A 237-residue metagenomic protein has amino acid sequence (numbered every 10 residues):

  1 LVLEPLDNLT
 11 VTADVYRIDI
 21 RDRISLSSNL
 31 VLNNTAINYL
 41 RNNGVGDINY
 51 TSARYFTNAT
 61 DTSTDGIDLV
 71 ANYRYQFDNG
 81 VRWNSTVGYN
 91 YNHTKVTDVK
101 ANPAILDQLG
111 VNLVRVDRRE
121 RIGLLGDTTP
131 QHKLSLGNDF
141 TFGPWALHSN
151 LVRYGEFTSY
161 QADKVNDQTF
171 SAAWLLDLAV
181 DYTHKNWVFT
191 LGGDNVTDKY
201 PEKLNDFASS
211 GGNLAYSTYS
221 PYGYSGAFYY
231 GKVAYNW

Functional and structural regions predicted by a protein language model:
V2, V70, A179-D181: Residues within well-ordered beta-strands of beta-sheet-rich folds
V2-R21, G192: Structural signature of Gram-negative outer-membrane beta-barrels, strongest in the C-terminal barrel of TonB-dependent
D7, D65, F77-V81, G143-P144 (+3 more regions): Short coil turns and loop connectors of transmembrane beta-barrels in diderm outer membranes and organellar homologs
D14-Q161, K232-N236: Gram-negative outer-membrane beta-barrel transporters
T57-T62, N166-F170, S220: Outer-membrane beta-barrel proteins
H93, N150-Y160, D181-W237: C-terminal beta-signal and adjacent terminal beta-strands/loops of Gram-negative outer-membrane beta-barrel proteins
Q131-S135, A173-D177, F228: Transmembrane beta-barrel architecture of outer membranes
N166-Q168, A179-Y182: Hydrophobic alpha-helical bundle architecture
